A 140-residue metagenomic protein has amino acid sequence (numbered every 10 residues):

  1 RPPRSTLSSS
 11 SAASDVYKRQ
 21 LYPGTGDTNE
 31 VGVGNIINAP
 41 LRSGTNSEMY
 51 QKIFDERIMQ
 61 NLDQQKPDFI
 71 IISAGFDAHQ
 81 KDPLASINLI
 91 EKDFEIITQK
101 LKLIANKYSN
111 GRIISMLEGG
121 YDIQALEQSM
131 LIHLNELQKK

Functional and structural regions predicted by a protein language model:
R1-T6: Short, exposed "boundary/linker" segments that immediately precede the start of a downstream structural module
S9-K100, N106, L134-N135: Conserved alpha-helical scaffold segments that buttress catalytic/binding sites
N46, Y121-D122: Glycine-/small-residue-rich active-site loops that bind phosphorylated ligands and cofactors
I90-E91, I123-K140: Short, electropositive alpha-helical surface patch
Y108-I113: A short helix->loop->beta-strand "cap" motif at the edges of active sites that frequently abuts
